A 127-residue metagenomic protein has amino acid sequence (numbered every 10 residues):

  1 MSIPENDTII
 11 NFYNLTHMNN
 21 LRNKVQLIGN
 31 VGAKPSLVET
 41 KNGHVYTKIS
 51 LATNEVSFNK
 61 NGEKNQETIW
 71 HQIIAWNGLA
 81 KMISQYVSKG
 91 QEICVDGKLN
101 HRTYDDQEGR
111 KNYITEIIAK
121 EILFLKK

Functional and structural regions predicted by a protein language model:
T8-K127: Single-stranded nucleic acid-binding surfaces, predominantly the OB-fold ssDNA-binding core
